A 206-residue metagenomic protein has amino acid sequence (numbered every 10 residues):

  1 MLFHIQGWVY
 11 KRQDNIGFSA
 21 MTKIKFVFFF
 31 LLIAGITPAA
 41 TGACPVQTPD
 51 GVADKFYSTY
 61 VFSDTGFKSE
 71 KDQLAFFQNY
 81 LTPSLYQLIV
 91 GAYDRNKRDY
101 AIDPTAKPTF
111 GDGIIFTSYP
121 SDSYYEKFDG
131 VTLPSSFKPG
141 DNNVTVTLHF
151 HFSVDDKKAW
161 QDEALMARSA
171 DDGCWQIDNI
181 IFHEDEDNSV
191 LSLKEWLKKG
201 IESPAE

Functional and structural regions predicted by a protein language model:
I24-G35: Sec-dependent N-terminal signal peptides
T37-G42: Sec/Tat signal peptide C-region and signal peptidase I cleavage site
A43-D112: Core segments of small alpha/beta cavity-forming domains
T82, Y86-D156: Surface-exposed, charged secondary-structure patches
P139-E163, S169-D171, Q176-E206: Low-complexity, intrinsically disordered terminal/linker segments enriched in charged and Gly/Pro repeats
